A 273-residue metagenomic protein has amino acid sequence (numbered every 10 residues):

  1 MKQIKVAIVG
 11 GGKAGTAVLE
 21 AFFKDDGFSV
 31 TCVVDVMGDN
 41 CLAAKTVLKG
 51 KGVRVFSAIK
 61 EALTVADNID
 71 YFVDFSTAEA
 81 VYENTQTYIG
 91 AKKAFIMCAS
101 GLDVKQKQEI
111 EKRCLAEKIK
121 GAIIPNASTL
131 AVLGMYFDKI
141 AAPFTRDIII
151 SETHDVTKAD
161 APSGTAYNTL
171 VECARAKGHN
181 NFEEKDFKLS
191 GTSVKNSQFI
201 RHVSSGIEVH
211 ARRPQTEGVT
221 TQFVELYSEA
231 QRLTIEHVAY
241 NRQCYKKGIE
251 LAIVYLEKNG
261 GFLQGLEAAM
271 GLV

Functional and structural regions predicted by a protein language model:
K5, V9, K13-L63, R146-V273: C-terminal substrate-binding/catalytic lobe of Rossmann-fold NAD(P)-dependent oxidoreductases
V30, V55, F95-I96, G121: Hydrophobic beta-strand scaffold residues
D70-V73: N-terminal Rossmann-like NAD(P) cofactor-binding module of classical short-chain dehydrogenase/reductase
T77, N84-K107: ADP-ribose/adenylate-binding Rossmann-like module
A94, E109-A127, R146-S151: Rossmann-fold dehydrogenase core element
A99-G121, V132, Y136-F137: Rossmann-fold NAD(P)-binding glycine/threonine-rich loop
V132-T145, A161: Rossmann-like NAD(P)H-binding beta-loop-alpha module
